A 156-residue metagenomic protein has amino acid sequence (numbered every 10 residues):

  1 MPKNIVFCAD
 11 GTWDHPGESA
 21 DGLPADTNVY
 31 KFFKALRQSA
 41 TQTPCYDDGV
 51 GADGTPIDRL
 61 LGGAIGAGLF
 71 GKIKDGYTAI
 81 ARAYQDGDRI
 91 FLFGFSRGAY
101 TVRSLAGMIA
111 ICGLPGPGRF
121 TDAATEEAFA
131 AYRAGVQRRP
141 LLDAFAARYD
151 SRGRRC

Functional and structural regions predicted by a protein language model:
P2, C8, A20-D26, F32 (+2 more regions): Surface cap/lid and interfacial helix-loop subdomains adjacent to catalytic sites that gate substrate access
P2-D58, G62, F70: Active-site machinery of serine-nucleophile hydrolases
D10, G94, G98: Gly/Ala-rich beta-loop-alpha elbow adjacent to hydrolase catalytic centers
R37, A52, Y77-A81, Q85 (+2 more regions): Generic short alpha-helical segment signal, independent of protein family or function, capturing local helix propensity
L60-D88: Helix-loop module immediately N-terminal to the HCX5R catalytic loop in PTP-like cysteine phosphatase domains
I90-L92: Conserved alpha/beta-hydrolase fold motif
